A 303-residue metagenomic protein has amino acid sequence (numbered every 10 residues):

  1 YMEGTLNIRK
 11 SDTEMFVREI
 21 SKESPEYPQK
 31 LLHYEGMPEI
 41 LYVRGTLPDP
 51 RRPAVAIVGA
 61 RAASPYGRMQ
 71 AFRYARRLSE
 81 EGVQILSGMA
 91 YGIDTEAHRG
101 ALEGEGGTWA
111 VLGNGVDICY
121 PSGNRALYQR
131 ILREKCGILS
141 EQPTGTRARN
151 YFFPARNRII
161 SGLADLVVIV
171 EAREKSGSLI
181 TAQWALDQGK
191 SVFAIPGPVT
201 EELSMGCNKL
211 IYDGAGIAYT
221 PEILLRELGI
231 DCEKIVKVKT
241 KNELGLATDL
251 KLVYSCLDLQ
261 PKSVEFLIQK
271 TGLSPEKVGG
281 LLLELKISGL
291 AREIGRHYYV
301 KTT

Functional and structural regions predicted by a protein language model:
L6-T303: Glycine-biased, small-residue-rich flexible motifs in mid-sequence functional cores and linkers
